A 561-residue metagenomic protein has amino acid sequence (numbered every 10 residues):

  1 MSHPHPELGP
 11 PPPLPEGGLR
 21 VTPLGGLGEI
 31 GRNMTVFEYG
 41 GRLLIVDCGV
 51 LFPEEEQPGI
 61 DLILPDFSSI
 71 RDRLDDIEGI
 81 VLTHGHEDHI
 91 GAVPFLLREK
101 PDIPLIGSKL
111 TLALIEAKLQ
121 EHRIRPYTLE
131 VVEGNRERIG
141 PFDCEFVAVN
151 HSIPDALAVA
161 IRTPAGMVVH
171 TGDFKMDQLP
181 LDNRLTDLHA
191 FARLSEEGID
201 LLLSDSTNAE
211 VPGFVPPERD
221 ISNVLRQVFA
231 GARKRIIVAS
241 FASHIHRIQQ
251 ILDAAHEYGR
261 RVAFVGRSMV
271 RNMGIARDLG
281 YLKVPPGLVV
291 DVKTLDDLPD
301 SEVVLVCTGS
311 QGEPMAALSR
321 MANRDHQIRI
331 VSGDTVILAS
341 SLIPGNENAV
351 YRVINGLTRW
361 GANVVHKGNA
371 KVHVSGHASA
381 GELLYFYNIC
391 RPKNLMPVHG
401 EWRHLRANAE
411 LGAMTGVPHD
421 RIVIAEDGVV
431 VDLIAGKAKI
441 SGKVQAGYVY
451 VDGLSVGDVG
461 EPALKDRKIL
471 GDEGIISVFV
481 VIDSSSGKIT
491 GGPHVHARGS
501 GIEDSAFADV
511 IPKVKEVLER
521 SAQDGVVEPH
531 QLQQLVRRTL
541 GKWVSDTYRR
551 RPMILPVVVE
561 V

Functional and structural regions predicted by a protein language model:
S2-V81, H86-D297, A316-R329, N348-R352: His/Asp/Glu-rich metal-coordinating catalytic cores of metallo-dependent phosphodiesterases/hydrolases acting on
L24, G40, R162, D205-T207 (+4 more regions): Structured loops at beta-to-helix junctions and adjacent beta-edge loops in soluble globular domains
L27, I45, L51-E55, G59 (+6 more regions): A glycine- and charged-residue-rich anion-binding loop/surface
L119, G412, V544: Conserved hydrophobic residues forming the short capping helix/wall of the S-adenosyl-L-methionine
V132-E133, E426, R550-I554: Short Gly/Ser/Thr- and Asp/Glu-enriched loop/turn motifs at secondary-structure junctions
P141, A156-A158, E302, E473-S477 (+1 more regions): Broad gene-expression machinery/nucleic-acid interaction feature
E210-A339, I343-D509, K513-G525, Q533 (+1 more regions): Hard-cation-handling environments
G525-V561: C-terminal tails and terminal domains of large nucleic-acid-associated and other macromolecular-machine proteins
